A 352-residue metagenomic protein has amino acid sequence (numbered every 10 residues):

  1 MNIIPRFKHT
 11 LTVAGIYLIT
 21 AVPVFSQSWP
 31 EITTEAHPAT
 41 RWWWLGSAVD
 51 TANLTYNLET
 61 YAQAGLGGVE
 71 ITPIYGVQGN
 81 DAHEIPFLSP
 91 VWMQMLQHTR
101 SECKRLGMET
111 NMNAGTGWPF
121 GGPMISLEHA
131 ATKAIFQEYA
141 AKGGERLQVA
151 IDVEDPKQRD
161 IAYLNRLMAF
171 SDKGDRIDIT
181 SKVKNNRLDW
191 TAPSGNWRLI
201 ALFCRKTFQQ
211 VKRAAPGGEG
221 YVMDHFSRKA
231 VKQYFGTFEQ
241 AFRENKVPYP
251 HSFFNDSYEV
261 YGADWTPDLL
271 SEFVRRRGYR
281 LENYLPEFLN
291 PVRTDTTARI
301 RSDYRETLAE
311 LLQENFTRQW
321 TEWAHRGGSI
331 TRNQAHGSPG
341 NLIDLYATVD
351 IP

Functional and structural regions predicted by a protein language model:
M1-F7: N-terminal secretory signal peptides that target proteins for export/translocation
T10-P23: Bacterial N-terminal signal peptides
S28-I32, H37, G46-V49, N53-T55 (+3 more regions): Mature extracytoplasmic enzyme cores
E31, N341-Y346: Short glycine-biased active-site loop of nucleotidyltransferases that positions the nucleotide triphosphate and helps
G65, T348-P352: Glycine-enriched alpha-helix->loop->beta-strand junction motifs that scaffold or abut catalytic
T72-I85: Glycine-rich, proline-tolerant flexible connector loops at the mouths of alpha/beta enzymes
T110-G121, H251-S257, Y304-N341: Aromatic-lined carbohydrate-recognition surfaces of secreted/lumenal glycan-active proteins
